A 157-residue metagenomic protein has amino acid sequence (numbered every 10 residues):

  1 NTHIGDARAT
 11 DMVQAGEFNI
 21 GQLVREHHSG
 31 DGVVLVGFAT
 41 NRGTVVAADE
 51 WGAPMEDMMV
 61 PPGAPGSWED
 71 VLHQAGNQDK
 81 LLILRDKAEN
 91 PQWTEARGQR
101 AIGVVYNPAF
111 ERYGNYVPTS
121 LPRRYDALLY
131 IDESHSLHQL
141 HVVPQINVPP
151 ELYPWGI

Functional and structural regions predicted by a protein language model:
H3-I157: C-terminal regions of proteins
